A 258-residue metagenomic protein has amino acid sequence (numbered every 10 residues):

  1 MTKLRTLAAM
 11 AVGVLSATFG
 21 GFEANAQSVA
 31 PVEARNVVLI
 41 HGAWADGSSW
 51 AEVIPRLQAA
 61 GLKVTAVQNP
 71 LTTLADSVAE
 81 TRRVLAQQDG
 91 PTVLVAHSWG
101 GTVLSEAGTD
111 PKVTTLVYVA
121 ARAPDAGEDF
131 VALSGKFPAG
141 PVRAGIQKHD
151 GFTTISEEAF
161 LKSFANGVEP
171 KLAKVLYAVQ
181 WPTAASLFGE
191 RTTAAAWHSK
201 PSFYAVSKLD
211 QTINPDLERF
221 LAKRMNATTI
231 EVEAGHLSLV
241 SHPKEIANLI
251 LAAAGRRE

Functional and structural regions predicted by a protein language model:
M1-A11, T18-G20: Bacterial N-terminal signal peptides that target proteins for export
E33-L74, E106: Conserved HGGG/HGGXW glycine-rich cap/lid loop of the alpha/beta-hydrolase fold
V67-N69, I230-G235: Short glycine-rich catalytic loops that host catalytic nucleophiles or stabilize transition states across multiple
V95-G100, L104: Gly/Ala-rich beta-loop-alpha elbow adjacent to hydrolase catalytic centers
K112-V113, V117-E157, A184-L187: Flexible "cap/lid" loop of the alpha/beta hydrolase fold
V175-A196: Active-site nucleophile elbow and catalytic-triad environment of alpha/beta-hydrolase enzymes
Y204-V206: Short beta-strand/loop motif that positions the catalytic acidic residue of the alpha/beta-hydrolase fold
K208-E233, V240, A253: Conserved loop-alpha-helix segment in the C-terminal half of the alpha/beta-hydrolase fold that carries the catalytic
